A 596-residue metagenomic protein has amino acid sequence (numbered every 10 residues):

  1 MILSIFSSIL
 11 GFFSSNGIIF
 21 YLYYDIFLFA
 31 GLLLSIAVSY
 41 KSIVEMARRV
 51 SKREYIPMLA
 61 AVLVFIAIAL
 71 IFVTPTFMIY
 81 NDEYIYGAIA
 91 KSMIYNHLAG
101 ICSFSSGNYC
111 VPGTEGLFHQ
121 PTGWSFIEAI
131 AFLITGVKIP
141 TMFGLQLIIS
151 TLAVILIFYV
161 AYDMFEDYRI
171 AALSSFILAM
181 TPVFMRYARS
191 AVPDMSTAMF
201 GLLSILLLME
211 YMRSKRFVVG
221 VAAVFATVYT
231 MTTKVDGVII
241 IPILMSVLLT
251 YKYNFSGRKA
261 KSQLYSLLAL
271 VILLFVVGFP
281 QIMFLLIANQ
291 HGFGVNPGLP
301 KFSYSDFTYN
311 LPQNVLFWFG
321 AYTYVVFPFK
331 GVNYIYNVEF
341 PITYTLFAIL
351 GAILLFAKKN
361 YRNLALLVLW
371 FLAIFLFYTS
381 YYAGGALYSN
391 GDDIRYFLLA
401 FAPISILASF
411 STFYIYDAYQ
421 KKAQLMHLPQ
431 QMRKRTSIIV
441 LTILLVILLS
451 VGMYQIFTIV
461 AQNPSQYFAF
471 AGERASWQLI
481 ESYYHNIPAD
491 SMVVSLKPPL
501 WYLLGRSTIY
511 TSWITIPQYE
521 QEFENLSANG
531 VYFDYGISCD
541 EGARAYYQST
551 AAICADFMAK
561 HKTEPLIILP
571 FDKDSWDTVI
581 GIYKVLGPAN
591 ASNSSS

Functional and structural regions predicted by a protein language model:
S4, Y55-A67, L173, L178 (+5 more regions): Transmembrane alpha-helix segments characteristic of polytopic inner-membrane glycan-assembly/cell-envelope
L33-E45, F327-V368, L372: Hydrophobic, aromatic-rich transmembrane alpha-helices and their immediate juxtamembrane boundary segments
A69, Y381, S411-Y416, I438-A471: Transmembrane alpha-helical segments
G144-F165, L203, L350-I353: Transmembrane-helix motifs of polytopic, lipid-linked glycan transferases
D163-F165, S204-G220, T230: Membrane-interface transmembrane helices that cradle and orient dolichyl/undecaprenyl
V183-T197: Short acidic/glycine- and proline-prone juxtamembrane loop motifs at membrane-interface regions of multi-pass membrane
L207-R213, V218, I240-F275, F356-K359 (+1 more regions): Perimembrane helix-loop-helix junctions
T250, L264-T343: Membrane-lumen/periplasm interface segments of specific transmembrane helices in polyprenyl phosphate-linked
